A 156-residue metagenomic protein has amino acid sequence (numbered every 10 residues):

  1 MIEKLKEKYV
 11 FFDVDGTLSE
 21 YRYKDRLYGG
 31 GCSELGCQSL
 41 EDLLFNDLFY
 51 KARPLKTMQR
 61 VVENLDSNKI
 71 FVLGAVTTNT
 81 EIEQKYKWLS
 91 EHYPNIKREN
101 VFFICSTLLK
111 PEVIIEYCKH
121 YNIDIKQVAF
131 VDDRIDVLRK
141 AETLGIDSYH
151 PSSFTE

Functional and structural regions predicted by a protein language model:
M1-K51: Active-site neighborhood of HAD-like aspartate-dependent phosphohydrolases
Y9, K110-D136: Conserved Lys-Pro-Asp/Glu-containing loop-to-beta segment of HAD-superfamily phosphomonoesterases, centered on
D13, L73-A75, V131: Short hydrophobic segments within beta-strands
L18-R22, R26, N79-E83, K110 (+1 more regions): Short catalytic/ligand-binding loop motif for oxyanion handling, primarily in non-cytosolic enzymes, centered on
G29-V72, N79-E83, E112: Short, acidic loop-to-helix structural element flanking the phosphoryl-transfer center in phosphate-processing enzymes
D66, K97, T143-I146: Short, structured coil segments at secondary-structure junctions
F71-T78, Y86, P94-E112: A short, structured active-site edge motif that brings together acidic residues
I125-E156: Acidic, Mg2+-coordinating phosphoryl-transfer loop and its flanking beta/alpha structural elements, shared across
